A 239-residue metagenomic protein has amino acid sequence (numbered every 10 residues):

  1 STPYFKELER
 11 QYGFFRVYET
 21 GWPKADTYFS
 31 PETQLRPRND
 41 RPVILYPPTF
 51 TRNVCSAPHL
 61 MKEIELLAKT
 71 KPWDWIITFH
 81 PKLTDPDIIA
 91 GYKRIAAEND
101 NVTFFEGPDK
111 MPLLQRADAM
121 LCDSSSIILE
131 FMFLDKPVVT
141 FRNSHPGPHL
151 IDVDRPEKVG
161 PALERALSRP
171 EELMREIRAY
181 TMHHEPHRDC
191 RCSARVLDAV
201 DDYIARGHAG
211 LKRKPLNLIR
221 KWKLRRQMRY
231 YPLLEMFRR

Functional and structural regions predicted by a protein language model:
S1-D26: Active-site-proximal region of nucleotide-activated glycan assembly enzymes, centered on histidine/acidic-rich loops
G13-F15, P72-W73, D135-P137: A short helix->loop->beta-strand "cap" motif at the edges of active sites that frequently abuts
V17, N101-T103, L150-I151: Short, conserved active-site loop motifs that form the nucleotide-linked donor/cofactor pocket
Y18-K93, V153, R188, C192-A194: Conserved catalytic-core segment of nucleotide-activated headgroup transferases in glycan assembly
I89-E106: Nucleotide-activated donor-binding/catalytic signature segment of Leloir-type glycosyltransferases, i.e., the conserved
G107-L150: A donor-sugar binding/catalytic signature common to diverse glycosyltransferases and related nucleotide-sugar
P146-R165: Change "using UDP/GDP/dTDP sugars" to "using nucleotide sugars
P161, L167-R239: C-terminal amphipathic helix plus adjacent low-complexity, charged tail appended to glycosyltransferase catalytic
